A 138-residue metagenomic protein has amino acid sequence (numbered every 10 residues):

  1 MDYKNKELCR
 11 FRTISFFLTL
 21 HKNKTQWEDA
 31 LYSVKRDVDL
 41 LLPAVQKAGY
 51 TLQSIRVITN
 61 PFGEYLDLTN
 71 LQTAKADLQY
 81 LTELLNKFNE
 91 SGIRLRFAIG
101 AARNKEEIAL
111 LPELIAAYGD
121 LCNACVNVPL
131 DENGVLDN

Functional and structural regions predicted by a protein language model:
M1-E113, V128-N138: Metallocofactor- and cofactor-centric catalytic cores in central/energy metabolism, strongly enriched
